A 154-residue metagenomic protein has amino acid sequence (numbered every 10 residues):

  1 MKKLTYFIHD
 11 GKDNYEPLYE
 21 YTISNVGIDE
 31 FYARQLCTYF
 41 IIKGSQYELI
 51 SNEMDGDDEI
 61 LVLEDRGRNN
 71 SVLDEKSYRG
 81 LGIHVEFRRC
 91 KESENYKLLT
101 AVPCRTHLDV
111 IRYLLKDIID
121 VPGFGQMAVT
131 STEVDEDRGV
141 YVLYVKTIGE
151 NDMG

Functional and structural regions predicted by a protein language model:
K3-Y21, H84-T100: Short, basic/aromatic beta-hairpin or loop at an interaction surface
E20-D29, T100-D109: Short alpha-helix capping/helix-loop boundary micro-motifs
F31-Q35, I111-L114: Short, well-ordered loop/turn sites that connect or cap secondary structure elements
S45-G56, G125-E136: Short beta-strand-centered aromatic/proline hotspots
N52-R105: Surface-exposed beta-loop interaction hotspot
G56-D65, E136-T147: Short, solvent-exposed secondary-structure boundary/capping segments
